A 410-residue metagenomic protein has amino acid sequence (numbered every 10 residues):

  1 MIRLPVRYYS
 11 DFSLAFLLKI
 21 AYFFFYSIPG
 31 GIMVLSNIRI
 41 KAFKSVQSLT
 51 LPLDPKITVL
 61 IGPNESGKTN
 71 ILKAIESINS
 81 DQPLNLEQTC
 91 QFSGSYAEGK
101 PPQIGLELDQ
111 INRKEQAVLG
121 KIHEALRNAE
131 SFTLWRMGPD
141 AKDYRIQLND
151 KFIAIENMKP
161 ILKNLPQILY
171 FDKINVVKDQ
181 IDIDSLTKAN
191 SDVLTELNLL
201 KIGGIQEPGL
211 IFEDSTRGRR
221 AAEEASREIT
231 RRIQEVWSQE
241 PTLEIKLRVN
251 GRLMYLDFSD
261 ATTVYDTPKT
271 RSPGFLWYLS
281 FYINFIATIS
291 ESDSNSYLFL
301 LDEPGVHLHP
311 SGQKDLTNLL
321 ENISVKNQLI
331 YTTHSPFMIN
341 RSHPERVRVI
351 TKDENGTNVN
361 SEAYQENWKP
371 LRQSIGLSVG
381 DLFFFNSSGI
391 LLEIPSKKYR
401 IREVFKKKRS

Functional and structural regions predicted by a protein language model:
Y9-F12, L17: Short hydrophobic targeting helices and cationic amphipathic motifs that mediate membrane/organellar targeting
L17, A21-S80, L84-L86, A221-S238 (+5 more regions): Switch/communication elements of ASCE P-loop NTPase nucleotide-binding domains
L53-G62, S80-L84, K114-V118, I122-A129 (+1 more regions): Accessory nucleic-acid engagement/destabilization modules that flank
L72-N128, L210-E213, R219-R220: Conserved P-loop NTP-binding catalytic core
K100-I104, N164-I168, H343-R346, S387: Short glycine-/polar-rich loops that comprise or flank the Walker A/P-loop and associated switch/sensor motifs
T133-D140, D150-V236, S259: Coupling/switch segment of ABC-type P-loop NTPase heads
E403-S410: Short helix-loop-beta junction
